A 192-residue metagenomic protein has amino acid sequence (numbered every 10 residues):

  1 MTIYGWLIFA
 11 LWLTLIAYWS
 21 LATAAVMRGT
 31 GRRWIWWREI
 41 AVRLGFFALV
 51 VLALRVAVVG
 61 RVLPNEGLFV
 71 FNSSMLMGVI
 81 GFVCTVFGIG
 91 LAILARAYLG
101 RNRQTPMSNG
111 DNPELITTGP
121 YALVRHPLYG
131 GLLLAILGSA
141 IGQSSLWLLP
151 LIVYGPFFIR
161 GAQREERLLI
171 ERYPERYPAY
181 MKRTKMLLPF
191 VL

Functional and structural regions predicted by a protein language model:
M1-T117, L134-L192: Membrane-anchoring alpha-helices and their flanking helix-loop junctions
T118, A122-G130: Histidine-centered phosphotransfer motif of kinases
